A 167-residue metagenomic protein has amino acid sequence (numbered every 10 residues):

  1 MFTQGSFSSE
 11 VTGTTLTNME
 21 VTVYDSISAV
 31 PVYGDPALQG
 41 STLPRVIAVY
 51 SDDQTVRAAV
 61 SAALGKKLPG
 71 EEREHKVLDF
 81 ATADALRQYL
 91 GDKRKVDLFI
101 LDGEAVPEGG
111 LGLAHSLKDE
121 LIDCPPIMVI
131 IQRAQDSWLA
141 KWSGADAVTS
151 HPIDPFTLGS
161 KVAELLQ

Functional and structural regions predicted by a protein language model:
P44-G65, F99: Conserved acidic segment of CheY-like receiver
S61, V96-K118: Conserved phosphotransfer microenvironments
E71-A81: Short hydrophobic/Thr-rich beta-strand motif most characteristic of the beta2 strand and flanking loop of CheY-like
D79-L98: Acidic, metal-coordinating helix/loop segments flanking the phosphotransfer/catalytic sites of two-component signaling
G91-R94, K118-D123: Conserved phosphotransfer cores of two-component systems
F99, C124-Q135: A short, hydrophobic beta-strand element within the central beta-sheet of small alpha/beta folds
Q132-T149: Alpha4 helix (beta4-alpha4-beta5 surface) of REC/receiver domains from two-component response regulators
I153-V162: C-terminal output helix
